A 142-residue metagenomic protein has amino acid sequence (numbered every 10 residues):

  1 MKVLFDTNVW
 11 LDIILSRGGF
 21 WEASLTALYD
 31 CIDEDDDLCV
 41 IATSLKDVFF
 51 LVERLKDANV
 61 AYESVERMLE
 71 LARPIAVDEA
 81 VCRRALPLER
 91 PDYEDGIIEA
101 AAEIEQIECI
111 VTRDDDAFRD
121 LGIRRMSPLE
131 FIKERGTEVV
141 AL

Functional and structural regions predicted by a protein language model:
M1-V40, E53-V60, D120, L129 (+1 more regions): Short, well-structured N-terminal submotif of metal-dependent ribonuclease cores
K2, L71, A100-L142: Acidic, PIN/NYN-like endoribonuclease modules and their adjacent C-terminal/linker elements
V9, S44, V81, I97-I98 (+1 more regions): Alpha-helix capping/helix-boundary segments
S16, T43-S44, S64-E89: Acidic catalytic patch
E34-D35, L71, L88, L121: Structured helix-beta-strand junction loops
I41-F49, E53-L69: Glycine/small-residue-rich phosphate/adenosyl-binding loop
P91-E94: Glycine-rich anion/phosphate-binding loops
